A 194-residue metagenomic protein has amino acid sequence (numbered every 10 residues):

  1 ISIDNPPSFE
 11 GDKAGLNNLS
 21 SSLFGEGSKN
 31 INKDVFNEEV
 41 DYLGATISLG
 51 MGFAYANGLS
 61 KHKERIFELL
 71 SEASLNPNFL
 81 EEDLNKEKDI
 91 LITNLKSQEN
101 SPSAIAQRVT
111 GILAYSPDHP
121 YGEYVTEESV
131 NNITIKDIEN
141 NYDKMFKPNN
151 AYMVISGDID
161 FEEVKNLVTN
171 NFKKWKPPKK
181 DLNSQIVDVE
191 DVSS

Functional and structural regions predicted by a protein language model:
I1-G11, E26-E64, S97-N149, K174-S194: Non-catalytic beta-strand/loop surface segments
N5-E10, N76, L80-E81, F161-E162 (+1 more regions): Short beta-strands and strand-coil junctions in structured, solvent-facing domains, enriched
K13-G15: Active-site rim segments in enzyme catalytic domains, especially the processed small/beta chain of N-terminal
E26-I31, N57-I90: M16/insulysin-pitrilysin zinc metalloprotease superfamily fold
L59-K63, G157-E162: Helix N-cap motif at beta-to-alpha junctions
E68-A73, K165-F172: Short amphipathic alpha-helices in soluble, non-transmembrane regions that often serve as interface/regulatory elements
